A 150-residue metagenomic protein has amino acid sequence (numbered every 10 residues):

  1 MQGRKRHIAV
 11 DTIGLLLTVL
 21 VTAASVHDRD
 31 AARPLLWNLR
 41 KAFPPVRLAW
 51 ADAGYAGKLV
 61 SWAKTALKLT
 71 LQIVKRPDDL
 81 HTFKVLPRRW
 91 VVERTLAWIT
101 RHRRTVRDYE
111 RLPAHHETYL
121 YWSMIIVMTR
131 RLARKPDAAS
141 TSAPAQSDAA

Functional and structural regions predicted by a protein language model:
M1-A66, R76, S123, S142-A150: Polybasic low-complexity intrinsically disordered regions
G57, S61, L67-L69, T82-A150: Basic, amphipathic alpha-helical segments enriched in Lys/Arg and hydrophobic/aromatic residues
Q72-V74: General small-molecule cofactor/ligand-binding pocket signal
